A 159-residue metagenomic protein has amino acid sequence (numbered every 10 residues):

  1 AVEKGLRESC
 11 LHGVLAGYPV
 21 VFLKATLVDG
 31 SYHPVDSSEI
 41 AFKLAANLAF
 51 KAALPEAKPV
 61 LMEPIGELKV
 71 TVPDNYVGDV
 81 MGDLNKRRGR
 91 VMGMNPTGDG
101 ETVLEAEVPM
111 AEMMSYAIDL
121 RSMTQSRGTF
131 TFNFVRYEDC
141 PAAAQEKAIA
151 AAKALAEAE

Functional and structural regions predicted by a protein language model:
A1-E159: Accessory interaction regions appended to the cores of large information-processing enzymes
